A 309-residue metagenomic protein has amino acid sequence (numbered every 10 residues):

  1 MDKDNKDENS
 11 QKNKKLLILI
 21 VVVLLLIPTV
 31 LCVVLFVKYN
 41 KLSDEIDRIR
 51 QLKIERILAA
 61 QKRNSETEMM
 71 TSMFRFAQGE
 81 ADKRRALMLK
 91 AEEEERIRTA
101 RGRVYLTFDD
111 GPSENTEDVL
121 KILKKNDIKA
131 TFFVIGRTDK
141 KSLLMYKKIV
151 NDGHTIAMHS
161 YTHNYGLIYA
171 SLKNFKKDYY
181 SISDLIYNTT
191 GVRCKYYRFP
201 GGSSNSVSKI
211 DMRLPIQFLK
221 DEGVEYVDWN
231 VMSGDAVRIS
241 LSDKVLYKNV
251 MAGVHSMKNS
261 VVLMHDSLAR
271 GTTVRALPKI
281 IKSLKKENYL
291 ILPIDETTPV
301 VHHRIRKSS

Functional and structural regions predicted by a protein language model:
M1-R96, G102-V104, K121-D127, M257-S309: Terminal accessory/targeting
D2-N9, D44-D47, D82, D109-D110 (+13 more regions): Acidic-enriched, low-complexity/disordered segments with a strong bias for Aspartate over Glutamate
L31, K62, E66-E68, N151-G153 (+2 more regions): Alpha-helical protein-protein interaction elements
M70-R193, P299: Active-site beta->alpha N-cap acidic-glycine motif
H163-L263, S267-K285, Y289-L290, E296-S308: Catalytic domains of cell-wall/extracellular-matrix polysaccharide-remodeling enzymes, centered on de-N-acetylation
